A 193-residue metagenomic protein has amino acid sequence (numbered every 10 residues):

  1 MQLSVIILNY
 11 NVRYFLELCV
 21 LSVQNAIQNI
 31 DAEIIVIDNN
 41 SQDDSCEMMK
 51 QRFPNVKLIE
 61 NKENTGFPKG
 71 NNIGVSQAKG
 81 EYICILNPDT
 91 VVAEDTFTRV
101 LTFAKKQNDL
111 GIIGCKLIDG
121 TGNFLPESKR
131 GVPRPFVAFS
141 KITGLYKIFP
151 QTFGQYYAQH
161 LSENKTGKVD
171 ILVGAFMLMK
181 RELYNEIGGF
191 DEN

Functional and structural regions predicted by a protein language model:
Q2-S4, E33: Cell-envelope/extracellular polymer assembly enzymes that use nucleotide-activated donors
L21-D31: Short, acidic, metal-binding catalytic loop of nucleotide-sugar glycosyltransferases
S22, D38-E47, E63: A conserved acidic beta->alpha catalytic loop
D31-N40, I59-N61: Short beta-strand/loop segment that forms part of the nucleotide-sugar
E60-A78: Glycine-rich, basic loop-to-helix element that forms the pyrophosphate-binding segment of sugar-nucleotide handling
I83: Short aromatic/hydrophobic "clamp" motif used to bind/position activated sugar donors
V91-S128: Conserved donor NDP-sugar-binding/catalytic core segment of glycosyltransferases
V132-V169: Short, flexible, basic/aromatic active-site loop/helix in glycosyltransferases
